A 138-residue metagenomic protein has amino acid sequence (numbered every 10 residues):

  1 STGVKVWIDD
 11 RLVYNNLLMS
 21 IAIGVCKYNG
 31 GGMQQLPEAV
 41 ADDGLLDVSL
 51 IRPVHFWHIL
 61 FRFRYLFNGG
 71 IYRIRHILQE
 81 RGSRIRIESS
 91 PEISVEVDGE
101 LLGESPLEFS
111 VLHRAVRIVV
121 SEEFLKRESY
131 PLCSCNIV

Functional and structural regions predicted by a protein language model:
S1-V138: Long C-terminal subdomains/extensions of small-metabolite kinases
